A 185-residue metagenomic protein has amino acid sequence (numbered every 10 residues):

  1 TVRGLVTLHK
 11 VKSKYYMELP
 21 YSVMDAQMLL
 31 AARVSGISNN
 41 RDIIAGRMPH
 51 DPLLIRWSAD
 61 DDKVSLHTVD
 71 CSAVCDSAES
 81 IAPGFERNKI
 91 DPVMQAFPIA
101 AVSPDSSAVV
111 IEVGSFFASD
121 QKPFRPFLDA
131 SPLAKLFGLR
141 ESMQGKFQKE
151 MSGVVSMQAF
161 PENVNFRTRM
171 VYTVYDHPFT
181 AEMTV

Functional and structural regions predicted by a protein language model:
T1-V185: Auxiliary tRNA-acceptor-end handling modules of aminoacyl-tRNA synthetases
